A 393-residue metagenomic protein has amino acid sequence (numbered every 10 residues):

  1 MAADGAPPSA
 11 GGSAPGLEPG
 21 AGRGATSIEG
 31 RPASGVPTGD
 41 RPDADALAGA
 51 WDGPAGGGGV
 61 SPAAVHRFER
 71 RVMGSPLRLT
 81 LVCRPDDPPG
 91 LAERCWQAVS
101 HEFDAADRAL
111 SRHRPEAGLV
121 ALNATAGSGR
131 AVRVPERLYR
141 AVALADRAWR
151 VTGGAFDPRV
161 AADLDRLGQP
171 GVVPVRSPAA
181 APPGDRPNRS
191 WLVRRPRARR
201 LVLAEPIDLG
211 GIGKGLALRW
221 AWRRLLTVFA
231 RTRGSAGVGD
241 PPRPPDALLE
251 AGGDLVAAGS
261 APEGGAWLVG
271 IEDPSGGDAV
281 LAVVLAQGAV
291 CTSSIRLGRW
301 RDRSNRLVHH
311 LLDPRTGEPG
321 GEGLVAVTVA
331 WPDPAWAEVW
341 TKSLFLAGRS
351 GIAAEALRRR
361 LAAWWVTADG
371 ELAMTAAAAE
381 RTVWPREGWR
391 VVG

Functional and structural regions predicted by a protein language model:
M1-G393: Mature catalytic core of soluble alpha/beta enzymes
